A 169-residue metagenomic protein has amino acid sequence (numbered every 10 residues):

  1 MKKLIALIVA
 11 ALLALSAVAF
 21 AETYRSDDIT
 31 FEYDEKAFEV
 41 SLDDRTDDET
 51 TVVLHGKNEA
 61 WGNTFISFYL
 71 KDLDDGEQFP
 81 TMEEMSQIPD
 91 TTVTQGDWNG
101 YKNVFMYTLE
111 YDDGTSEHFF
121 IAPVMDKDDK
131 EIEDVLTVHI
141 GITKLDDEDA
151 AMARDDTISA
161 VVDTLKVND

Functional and structural regions predicted by a protein language model:
M1-L4: Positively charged n-region of N-terminal signal peptides that target proteins for export
A14-D27: Sec-dependent signal peptide cleavage junction
A21-T23, D48-V53, W98-T108: Short, hydrophobic/aromatic-rich segments at coil-to-beta transitions
D27-E77, E110-D112: Secretory pathway targeting signatures of secreted, lumenal, and periplasmic proteins
A37-F38, L136-D169: Surface-exposed amphipathic alpha-helical segments
S67-K71, M106-E110, K144-M152: Second-shell loop/turn segments in exported
T81-I132: Signature of long, low-cysteine stretches enriched in small and polar/charged residues
